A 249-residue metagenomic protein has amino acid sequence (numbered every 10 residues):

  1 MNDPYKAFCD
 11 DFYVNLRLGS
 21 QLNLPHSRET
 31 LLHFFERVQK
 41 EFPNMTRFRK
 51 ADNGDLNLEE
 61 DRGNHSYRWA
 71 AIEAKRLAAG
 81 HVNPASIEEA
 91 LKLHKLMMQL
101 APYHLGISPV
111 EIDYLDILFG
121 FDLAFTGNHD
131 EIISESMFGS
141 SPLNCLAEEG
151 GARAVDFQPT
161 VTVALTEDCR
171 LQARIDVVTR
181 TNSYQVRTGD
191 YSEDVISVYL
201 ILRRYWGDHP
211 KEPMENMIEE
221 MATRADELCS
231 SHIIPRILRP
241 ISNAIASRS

Functional and structural regions predicted by a protein language model:
M1-A74, A78-G80, I245-S247: N-terminal low-complexity, intrinsically disordered segments
M1-N2, R62-S66, A101, R180-V186: Short amphipathic beta-strand starts and helix->beta connectors
F8-L18, R68-N83, E111-G120, D194-Y205: Glycine-rich, often proline-containing surface loops adjacent to acidic residues and nearby aromatics that form
Q21-T30, E88-A90, D208-E215: Short, conserved charged micro-motifs
Q39-F42, M98-L105, C229: A common structural junction motif
I72-C145: Internal, hydrophobic cores of structured domains that mediate oligomerization or house catalytic pockets within large
L115-D190, Y199: Aromatic/basic-lined ligand-recognition segments that form π-stacking hydrophobic pockets flanked by Lys/Arg to engage
S197-S249: C-terminal structured interaction module
